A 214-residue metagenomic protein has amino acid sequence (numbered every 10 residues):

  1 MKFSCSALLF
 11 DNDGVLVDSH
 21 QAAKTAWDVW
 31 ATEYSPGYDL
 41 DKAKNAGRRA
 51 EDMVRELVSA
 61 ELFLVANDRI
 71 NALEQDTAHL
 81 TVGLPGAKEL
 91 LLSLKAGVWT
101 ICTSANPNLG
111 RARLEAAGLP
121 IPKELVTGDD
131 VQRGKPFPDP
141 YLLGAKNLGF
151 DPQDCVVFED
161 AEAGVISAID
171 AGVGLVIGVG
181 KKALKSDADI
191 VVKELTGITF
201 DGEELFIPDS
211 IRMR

Functional and structural regions predicted by a protein language model:
M1-S6, P107-R214: Asp-based, Mg2+/Mn2+-dependent phosphohydrolase catalytic module
K2-K95, N106-N108, L119-P120: N-terminal helical cap/lid subdomain that shapes the substrate entry/recognition surface in HAD-like hydrolases
V15-L16, H79, V98-W99, D129-D130 (+1 more regions): A generic structural signal for short
L16, A43, W99-C102, R133 (+1 more regions): Conserved SAM-binding loop
L92-V98, G149-P152: Short, surface-exposed connector motifs at secondary-structure boundaries
G97-W99, V173-G174: Short phosphate-binding/catalytic loops that engage adenosine nucleotides
